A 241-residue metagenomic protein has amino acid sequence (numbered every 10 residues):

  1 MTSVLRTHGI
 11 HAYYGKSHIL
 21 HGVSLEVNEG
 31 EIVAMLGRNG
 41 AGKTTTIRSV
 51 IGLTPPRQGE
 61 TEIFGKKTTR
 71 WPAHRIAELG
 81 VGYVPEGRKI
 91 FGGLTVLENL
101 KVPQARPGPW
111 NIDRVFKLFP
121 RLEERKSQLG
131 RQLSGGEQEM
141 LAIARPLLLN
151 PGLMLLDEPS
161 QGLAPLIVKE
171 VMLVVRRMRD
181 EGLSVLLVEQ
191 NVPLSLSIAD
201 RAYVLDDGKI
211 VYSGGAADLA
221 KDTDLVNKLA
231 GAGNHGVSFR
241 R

Functional and structural regions predicted by a protein language model:
T2-R241: Glycine-rich phosphate-binding loops of nucleotide-dependent enzymes
